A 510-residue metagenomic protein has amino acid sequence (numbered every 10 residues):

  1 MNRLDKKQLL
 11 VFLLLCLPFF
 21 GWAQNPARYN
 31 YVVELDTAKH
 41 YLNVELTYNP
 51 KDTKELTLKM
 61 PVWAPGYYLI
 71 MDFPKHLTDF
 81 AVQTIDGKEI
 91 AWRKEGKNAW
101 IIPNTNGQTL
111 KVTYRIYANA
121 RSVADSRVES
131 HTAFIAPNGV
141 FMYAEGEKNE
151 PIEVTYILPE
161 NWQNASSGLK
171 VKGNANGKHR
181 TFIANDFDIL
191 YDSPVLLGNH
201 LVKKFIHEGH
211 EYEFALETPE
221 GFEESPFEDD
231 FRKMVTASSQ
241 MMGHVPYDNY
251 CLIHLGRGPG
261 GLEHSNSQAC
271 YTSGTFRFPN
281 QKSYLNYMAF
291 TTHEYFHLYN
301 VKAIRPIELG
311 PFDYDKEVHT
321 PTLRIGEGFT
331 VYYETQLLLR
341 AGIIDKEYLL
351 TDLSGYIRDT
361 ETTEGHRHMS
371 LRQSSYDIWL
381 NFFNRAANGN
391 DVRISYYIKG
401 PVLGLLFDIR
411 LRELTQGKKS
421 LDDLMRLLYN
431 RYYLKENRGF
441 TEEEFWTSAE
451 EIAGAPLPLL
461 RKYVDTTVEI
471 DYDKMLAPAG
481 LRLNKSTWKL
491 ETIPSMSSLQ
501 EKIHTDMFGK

Functional and structural regions predicted by a protein language model:
M1-R28: Bacterial Sec-dependent N-terminal signal peptides
Q24-W63: Early extracytoplasmic/domain-onset interaction patches
N30, H40-L42, Y433-K510: Beta/coil-rich, acidic/histidine-enriched accessory regions frequently appended to metallopeptidases
T47, I70-D79, Q83-M234, M241-Y247: Non-catalytic architectural context of zinc metalloproteases
L201-L323: Juxtacatalytic substrate-recognition/specificity segment
I304-F312, E317-Y397, Y432-K435: Acidic/His/Gly-enriched intrinsically disordered linker/tail segments that often contain short helix/coil "MoRF-like"
Y332-L339, V402-E413: Short glycine/serine- and small hydrophobic-enriched flexible loop segments
R340-L350, R412-S420, E450-L459: Structural helix-adjacent loops and short alpha-helical linkers that scaffold large soluble proteins
